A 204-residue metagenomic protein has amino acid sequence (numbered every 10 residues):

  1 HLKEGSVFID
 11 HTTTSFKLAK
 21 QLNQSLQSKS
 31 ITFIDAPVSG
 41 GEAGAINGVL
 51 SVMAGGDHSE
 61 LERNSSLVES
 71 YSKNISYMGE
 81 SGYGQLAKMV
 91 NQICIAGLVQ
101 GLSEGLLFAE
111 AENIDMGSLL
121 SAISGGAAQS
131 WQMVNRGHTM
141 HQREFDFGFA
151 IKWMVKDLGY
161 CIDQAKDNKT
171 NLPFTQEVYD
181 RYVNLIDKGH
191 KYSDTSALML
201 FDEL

Functional and structural regions predicted by a protein language model:
H1: Conserved helix-to-beta-strand junction in the class I
E4, T13-I93: Rossmann-fold dinucleotide-binding core
G5-S6, G105: Short, proline-enriched alpha-helix->beta-strand connector loops that line the catalytic pocket of alpha/beta-hydrolase
I9: Catalytic-core elements of nucleic-acid end-processing and repair enzymes
S28, E203-L204: Generic C-terminal helix-cap and adjacent flexible tail
Y83-A197, F201-D202: Helical "substrate-binding/catalytic lid" subdomain of Rossmann-like NAD(P)-dependent dehydrogenases/reductases
